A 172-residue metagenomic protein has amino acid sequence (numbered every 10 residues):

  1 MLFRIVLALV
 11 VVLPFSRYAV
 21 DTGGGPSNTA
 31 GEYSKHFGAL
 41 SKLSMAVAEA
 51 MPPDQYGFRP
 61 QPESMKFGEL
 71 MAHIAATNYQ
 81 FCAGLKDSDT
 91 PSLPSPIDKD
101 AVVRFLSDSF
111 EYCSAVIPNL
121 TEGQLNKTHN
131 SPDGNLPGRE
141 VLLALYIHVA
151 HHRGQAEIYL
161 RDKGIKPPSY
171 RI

Functional and structural regions predicted by a protein language model:
L2-A8: Sec-dependent signal peptide recognition, specifically the positively charged N-region followed immediately by
L9-S27: Bacterial Sec-dependent signal peptides at the C-terminal "C-region" and cleavage site
D21-T29, G84-S95: Acidic/histidine-rich, surface-exposed loop or edge segments in extracytoplasmic proteins
P26-S27, Y33-K35, T77, P96 (+1 more regions): Short leucine-rich amphipathic alpha-helices used at interfaces
S34-G38, K42-M45, Q55-S92, N130-I172: Short, contiguous alpha-helical
M51-P52: Membrane-proximal, proline-rich intrinsically disordered regions
I97-N130, L136-H148: Acidic/histidine-rich alpha-helical segments that form the ligand environment of transition-metal centers
